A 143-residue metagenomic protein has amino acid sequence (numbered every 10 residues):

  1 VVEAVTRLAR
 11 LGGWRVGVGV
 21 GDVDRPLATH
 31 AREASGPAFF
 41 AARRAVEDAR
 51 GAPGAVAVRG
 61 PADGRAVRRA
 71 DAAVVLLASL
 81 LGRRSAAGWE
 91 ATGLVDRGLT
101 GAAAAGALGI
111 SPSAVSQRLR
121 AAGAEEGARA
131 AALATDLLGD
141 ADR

Functional and structural regions predicted by a protein language model:
V1-R143: Regulatory and interdomain segments flanking nucleotide-handling catalytic cores in signaling/defense enzymes
